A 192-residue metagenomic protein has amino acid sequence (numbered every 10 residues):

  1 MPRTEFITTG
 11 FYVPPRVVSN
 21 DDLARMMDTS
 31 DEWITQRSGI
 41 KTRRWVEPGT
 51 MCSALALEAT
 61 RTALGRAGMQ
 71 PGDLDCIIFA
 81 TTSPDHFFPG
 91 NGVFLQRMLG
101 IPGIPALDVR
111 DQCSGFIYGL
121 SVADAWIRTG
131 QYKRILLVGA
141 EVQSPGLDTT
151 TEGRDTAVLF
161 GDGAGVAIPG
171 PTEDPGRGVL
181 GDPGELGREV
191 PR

Functional and structural regions predicted by a protein language model:
M1-P48, T151-R192: Condensing-enzyme catalytic core mediating Claisen C-C bond formation in acyl metabolism
D22-T29, A54, S83-V93: A structural motif shared across PLP-dependent enzymes of the aminotransferase-like
T29-S30, C52-A67, N91, A164: Short, well-ordered amphipathic alpha-helical segments that serve as non-catalytic structural scaffolds within diverse
I34, I77, I135: Receiver (REC) domain switch-region micro-motif
E47-M51, V109-D111: Short beta->alpha junction loops
G65-G72, D85-R192: Acyl-thioester C-C bond-transforming condensing/cleaving domain
D75-T82: Short glycine-rich or small-residue beta-strand-to-loop segments that form or flank ligand, phosphate, metal/Fe-S
